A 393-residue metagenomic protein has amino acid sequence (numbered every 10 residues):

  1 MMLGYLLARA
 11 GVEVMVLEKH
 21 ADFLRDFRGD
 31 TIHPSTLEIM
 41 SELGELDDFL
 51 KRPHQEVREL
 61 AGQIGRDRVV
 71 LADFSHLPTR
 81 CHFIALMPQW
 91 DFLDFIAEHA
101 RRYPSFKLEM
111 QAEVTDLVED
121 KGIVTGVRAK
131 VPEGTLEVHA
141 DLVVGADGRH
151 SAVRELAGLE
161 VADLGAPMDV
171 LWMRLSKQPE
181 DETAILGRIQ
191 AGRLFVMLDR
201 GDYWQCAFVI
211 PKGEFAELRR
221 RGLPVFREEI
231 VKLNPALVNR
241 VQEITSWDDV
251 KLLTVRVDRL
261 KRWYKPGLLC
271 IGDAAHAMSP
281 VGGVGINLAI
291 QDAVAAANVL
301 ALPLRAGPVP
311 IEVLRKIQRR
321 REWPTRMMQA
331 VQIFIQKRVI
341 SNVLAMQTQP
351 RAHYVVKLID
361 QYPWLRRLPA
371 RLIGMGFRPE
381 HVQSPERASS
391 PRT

Functional and structural regions predicted by a protein language model:
Y5-R28: Glycine-rich FAD pyrophosphate-binding loop
V16-L17, G145, I271: Generic enzyme active-site microenvironment
R28, H33-R101, V118-K121: Active-site-adjacent segment of FAD-dependent monooxygenases/related oxidoreductases
A100-T115: A conserved beta-strand/loop element that lines the FAD pocket in flavoprotein oxidoreductases
T115, G122-E137, L142-V255, R259 (+1 more regions): Conserved FAD-binding catalytic core of PHBH/FMO-like flavoproteins
L194, V255-L260, A275-N287, W323 (+1 more regions): Glycine-rich phosphate/pyrophosphate-binding beta-alpha loops
L253-C270, R326-M327, L344: FAD-binding beta-loop-beta segment adjacent to the flavin cofactor pocket
N298-T393: C-terminal helical "tail/cap" subdomain of flavin- and related membrane-associated enzymes
